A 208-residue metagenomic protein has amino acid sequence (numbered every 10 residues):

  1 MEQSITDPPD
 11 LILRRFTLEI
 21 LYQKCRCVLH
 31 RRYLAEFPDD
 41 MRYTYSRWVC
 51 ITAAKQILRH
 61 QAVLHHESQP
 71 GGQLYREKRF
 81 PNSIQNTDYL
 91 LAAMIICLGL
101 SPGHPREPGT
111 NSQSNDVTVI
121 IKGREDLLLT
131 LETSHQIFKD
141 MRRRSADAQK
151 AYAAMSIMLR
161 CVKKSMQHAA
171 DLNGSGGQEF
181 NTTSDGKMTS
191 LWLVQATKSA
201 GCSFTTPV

Functional and structural regions predicted by a protein language model:
Q3-G103, G109, D116-L128, D147-K150: Extended, leucine-rich alpha-helical cores of fungal transcription factors
E77, P102, T110-V208: C-terminal, low-complexity intrinsically disordered regions in eukaryotic proteins
